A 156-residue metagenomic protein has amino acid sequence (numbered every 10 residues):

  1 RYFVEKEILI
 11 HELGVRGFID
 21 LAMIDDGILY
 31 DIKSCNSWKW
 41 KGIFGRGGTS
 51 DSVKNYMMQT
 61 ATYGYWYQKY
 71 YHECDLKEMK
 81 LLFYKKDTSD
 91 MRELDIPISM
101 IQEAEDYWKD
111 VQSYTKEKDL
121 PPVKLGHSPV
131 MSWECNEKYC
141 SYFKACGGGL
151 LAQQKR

Functional and structural regions predicted by a protein language model:
R1-T49, K69-E78: Catalytic cores of nuclease domains that cleave nucleic-acid phosphodiester backbones
K39-W40, Q59-T62: Conserved binding-pocket/active-site segment within a compact domain
R46-M58: A short acidic, glycine-rich active-site loop that binds or catalyzes chemistry on phosphate/adenosine moieties
V53-K54, T62-R156: Metal-dependent nuclease catalytic regions and adjoining charged, substrate-binding loops involved in nucleic-acid end
